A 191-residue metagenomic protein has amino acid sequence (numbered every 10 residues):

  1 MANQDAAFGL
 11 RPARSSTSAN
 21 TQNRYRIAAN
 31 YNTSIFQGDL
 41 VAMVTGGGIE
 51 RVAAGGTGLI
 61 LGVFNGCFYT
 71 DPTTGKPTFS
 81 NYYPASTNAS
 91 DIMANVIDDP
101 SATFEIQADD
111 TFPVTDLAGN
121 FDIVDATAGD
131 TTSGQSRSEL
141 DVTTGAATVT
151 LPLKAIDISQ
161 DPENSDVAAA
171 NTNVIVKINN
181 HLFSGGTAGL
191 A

Functional and structural regions predicted by a protein language model:
M1-A191: Surface-exposed, low-hydrophobicity beta-strand/loop segments enriched in small/polar/acidic residues
